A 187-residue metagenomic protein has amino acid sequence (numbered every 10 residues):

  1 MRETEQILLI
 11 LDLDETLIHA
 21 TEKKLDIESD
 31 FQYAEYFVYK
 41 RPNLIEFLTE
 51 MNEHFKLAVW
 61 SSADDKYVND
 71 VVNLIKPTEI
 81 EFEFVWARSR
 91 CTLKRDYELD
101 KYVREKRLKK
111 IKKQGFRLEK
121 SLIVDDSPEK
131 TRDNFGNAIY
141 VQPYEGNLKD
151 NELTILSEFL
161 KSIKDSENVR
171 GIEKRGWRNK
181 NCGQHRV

Functional and structural regions predicted by a protein language model:
M1-R2, V187: Long, acidic (Asp/Glu-rich), low-complexity accessory segments flanking structured domains
R2-Q6, R41-E46, A58, R107-I111 (+2 more regions): Eukaryotic intrinsically disordered and solvent-exposed regulatory patches
E3-E22: Asp-based phosphoryl-transfer active-site loop
I10-D12, V59, I123-V124: Short hydrophobic beta-strand that contains or immediately precedes a catalytic carboxylate
E15, M51, D126: Residue-level signature of catalytic and energy-coupling elements of molecular machines, predominantly ATP/GTP-dependent
I18-R41: Metal-dependent phosphoesterase signature
F47-N73, R88: Substrate-recognition element of Asp-dependent hydrolases with the DxDx(T/V) motif
K66-V187: C-terminal cap/substrate-recognition subdomain and adjoining C-terminal extension of metal-dependent phosphatase-like
